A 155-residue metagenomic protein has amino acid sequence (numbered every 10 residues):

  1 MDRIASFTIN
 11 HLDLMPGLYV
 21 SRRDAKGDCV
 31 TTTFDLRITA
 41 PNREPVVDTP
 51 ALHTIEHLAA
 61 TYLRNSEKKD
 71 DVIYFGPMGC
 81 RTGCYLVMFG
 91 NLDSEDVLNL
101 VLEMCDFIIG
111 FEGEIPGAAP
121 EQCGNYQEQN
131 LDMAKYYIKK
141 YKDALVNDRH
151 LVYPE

Functional and structural regions predicted by a protein language model:
M1-N42, E155: Non-catalytic terminal extensions that flank enzyme cores
G17, A51-H53, S66, D93-S94 (+1 more regions): N-terminal, helix-rich and Lys/Arg-enriched segments in bacterial and organellar proteins
T31-R64, Y74: Active/ligand-binding-proximal structured segments within catalytic/core domains that scaffold catalytic residues
H57-K68, L102-D106, G110: Short, intrinsically disordered, mixed-charge
K69-G76: Short, glycine- and small/hydrophobic-rich beta-strand elements in well-ordered beta-sheets
G76-D148: Active-site-adjacent, His/Asp/Glu-enriched structural segments that form or flank metal-binding and acid/base networks
